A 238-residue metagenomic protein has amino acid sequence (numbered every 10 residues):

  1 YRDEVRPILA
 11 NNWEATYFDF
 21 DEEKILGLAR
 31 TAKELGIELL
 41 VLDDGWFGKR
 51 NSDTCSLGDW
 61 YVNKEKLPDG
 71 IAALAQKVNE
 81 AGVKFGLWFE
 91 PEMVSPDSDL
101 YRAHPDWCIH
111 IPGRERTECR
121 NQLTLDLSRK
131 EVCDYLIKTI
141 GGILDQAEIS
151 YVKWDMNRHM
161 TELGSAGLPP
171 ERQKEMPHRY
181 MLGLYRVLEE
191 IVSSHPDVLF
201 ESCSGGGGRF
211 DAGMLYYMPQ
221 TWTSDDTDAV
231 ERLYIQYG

Functional and structural regions predicted by a protein language model:
Y1-E4, Q173: Short intrinsically disordered, low-complexity coil segments enriched in acidic
D3-K138, Y151: Aromatic-lined carbohydrate-binding/catalytic grooves of carbohydrate-active enzymes
E65-G70, Q76, Y101-G238: Active-site neighborhood of glycoside hydrolase catalytic domains
